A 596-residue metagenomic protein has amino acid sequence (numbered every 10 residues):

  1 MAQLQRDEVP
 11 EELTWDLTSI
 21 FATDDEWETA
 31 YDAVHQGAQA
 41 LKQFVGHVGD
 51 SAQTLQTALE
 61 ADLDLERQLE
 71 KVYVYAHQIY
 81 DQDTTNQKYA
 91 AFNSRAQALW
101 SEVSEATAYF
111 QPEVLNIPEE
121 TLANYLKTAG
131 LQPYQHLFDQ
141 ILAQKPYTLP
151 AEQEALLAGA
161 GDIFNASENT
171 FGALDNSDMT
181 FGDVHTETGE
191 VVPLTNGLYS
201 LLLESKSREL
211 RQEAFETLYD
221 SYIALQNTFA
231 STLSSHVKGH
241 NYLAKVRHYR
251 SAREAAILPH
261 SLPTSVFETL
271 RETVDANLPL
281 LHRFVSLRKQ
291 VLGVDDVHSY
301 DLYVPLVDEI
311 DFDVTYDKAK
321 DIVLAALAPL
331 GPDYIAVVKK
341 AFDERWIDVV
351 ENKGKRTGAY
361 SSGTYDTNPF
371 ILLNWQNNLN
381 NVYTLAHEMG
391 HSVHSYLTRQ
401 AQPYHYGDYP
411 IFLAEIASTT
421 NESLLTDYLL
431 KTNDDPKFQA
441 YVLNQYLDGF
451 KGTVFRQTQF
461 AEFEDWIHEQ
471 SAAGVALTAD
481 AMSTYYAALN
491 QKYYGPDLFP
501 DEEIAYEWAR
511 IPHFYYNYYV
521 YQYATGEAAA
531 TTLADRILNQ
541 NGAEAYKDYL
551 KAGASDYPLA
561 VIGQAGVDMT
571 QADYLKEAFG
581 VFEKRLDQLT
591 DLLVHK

Functional and structural regions predicted by a protein language model:
M1-V307, D591-K596: A well-structured
D7-E11, A22, F110-I117, Y125 (+10 more regions): C-terminal, non-catalytic "cap/extension" segments appended to globular domains
H248, Q376-Y396, S418, S423 (+2 more regions): Active-site recognition of the HExxH zinc-binding catalytic motif
V291-P329, I335, W346, F370 (+5 more regions): Long, K/E/R/D-enriched contiguous segments that form extended
F312-V314, I347-T367: Catalytic zinc-binding patch centered on the HExxH motif and its immediate surroundings that defines zinc-dependent
F312-Y316, T364-A386: Short pre-active-site segment immediately N-terminal to the catalytic Zn-binding motif
A325, P329-A336, A359-S362, H391 (+2 more regions): Conserved helix-loop functional segments at active or binding sites
Y409-K437, Y446-D448, G452, G526: Post-HExxH zinc-binding segment in Zn-dependent metallohydrolases
